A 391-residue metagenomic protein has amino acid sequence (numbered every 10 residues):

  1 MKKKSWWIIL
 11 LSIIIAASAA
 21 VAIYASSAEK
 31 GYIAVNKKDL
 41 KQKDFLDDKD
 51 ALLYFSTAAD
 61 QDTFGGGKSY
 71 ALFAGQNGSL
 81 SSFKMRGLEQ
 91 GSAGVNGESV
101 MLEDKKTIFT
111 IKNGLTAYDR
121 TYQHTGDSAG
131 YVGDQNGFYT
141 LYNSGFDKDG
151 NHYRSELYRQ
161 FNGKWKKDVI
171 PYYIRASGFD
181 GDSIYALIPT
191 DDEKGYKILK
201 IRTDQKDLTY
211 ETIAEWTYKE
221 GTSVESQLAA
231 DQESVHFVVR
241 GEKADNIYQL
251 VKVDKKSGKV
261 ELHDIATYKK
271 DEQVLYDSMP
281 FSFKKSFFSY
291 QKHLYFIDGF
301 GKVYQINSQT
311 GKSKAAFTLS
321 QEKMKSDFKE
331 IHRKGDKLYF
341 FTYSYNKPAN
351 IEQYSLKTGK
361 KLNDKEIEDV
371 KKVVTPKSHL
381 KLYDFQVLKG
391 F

Functional and structural regions predicted by a protein language model:
M1-F138, G145-F146, L380-F391: N-terminal "mature head" segments of proteins
A34-F45, K84-G97, Q123-N136, V169-S183 (+4 more regions): Repeated scaffold domains used in trafficking and secretory/extracellular systems, primarily beta-propellers
K43-G65, Q90-F109, G130-G150, S177-E193 (+4 more regions): Short beta-strand elements that form the blades of beta-propeller/WD-repeat-like and other beta-sheet-rich scaffold
A59-L72, K106-N113, D147-Y158, D192-R202 (+3 more regions): Structural motif
Q76-S79, N113-A117, F161-K164, T203-D207 (+3 more regions): Short coil turn/linker residues within repeat-based beta-strand modules
M101-G130, Y139-S144, H152-N162, K255-S278: Contiguous N-terminal and early-domain "leader" segments and peripheral loops that mark the onset or edge of a domain
K167-K325: Acidic, serine/threonine- and glycine-rich low-complexity intrinsically disordered segments that serve as flexible
M324-K372: C-terminal structured domain segments
